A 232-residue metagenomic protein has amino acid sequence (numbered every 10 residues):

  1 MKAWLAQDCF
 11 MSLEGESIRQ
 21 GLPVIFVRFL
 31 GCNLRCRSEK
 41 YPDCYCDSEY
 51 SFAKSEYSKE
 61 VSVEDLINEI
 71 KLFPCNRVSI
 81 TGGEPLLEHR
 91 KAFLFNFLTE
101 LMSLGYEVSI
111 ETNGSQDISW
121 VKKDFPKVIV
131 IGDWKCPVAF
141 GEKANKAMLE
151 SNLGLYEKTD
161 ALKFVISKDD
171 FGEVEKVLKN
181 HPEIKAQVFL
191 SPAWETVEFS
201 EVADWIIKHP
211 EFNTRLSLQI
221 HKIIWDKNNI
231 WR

Functional and structural regions predicted by a protein language model:
M1, Y41, F73-P74, E150-N152 (+1 more regions): Short amphipathic alpha-helical segments, especially helix-boundary/capping motifs
M1-Y45: N-terminal pre-triad scaffold of radical SAM enzymes
K2-C9, L13, S62, V78 (+4 more regions): Residue-level signal for well-ordered alpha-helical segments
W4-D8, P23, K40-K127: Conserved Radical SAM active-site core
C9-E16, G21, E49, H89 (+2 more regions): Surface-exposed loop/turn and secondary-structure junction residues enriched for glycine/proline
S12, R28, D47, F52-K54 (+5 more regions): Intrinsically disordered, low-complexity regions enriched in small/polar residues
F26-R28, Y45, S79, I131 (+2 more regions): Conserved beta-strand segments that form the floor/walls of ligand-binding pockets within enzyme and binding domains
I67, L86-R232: Conserved AdoMet/S-adenosylmethionine-binding subsite of the radical SAM
